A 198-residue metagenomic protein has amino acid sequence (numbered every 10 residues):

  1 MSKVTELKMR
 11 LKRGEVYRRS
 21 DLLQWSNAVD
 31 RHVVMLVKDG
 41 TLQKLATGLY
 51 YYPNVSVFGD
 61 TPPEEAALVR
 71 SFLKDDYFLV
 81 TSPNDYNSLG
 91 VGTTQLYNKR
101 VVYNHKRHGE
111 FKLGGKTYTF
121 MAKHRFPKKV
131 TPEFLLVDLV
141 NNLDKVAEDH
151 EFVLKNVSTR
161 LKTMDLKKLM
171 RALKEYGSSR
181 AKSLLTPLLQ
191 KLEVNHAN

Functional and structural regions predicted by a protein language model:
M1-L73: Short beta-edge/loop segments at beta->alpha junctions of small alpha/beta modules that act as binding/recognition
M1-V4, D30, P62, A66 (+4 more regions): Alpha-helix initiation and N-capping motif
A28-V29, G92, S179, N195: Short coil/loop linkers at secondary-structure junctions
K44-N54, L68-G114: Short gly/ser-rich loop at a beta-strand->alpha-helix junction or flexible surface loop bordering the NTP-binding
G114-A122: A short, charged helix-loop
K123-N198: Hydrophobic alpha-helical interaction segments
